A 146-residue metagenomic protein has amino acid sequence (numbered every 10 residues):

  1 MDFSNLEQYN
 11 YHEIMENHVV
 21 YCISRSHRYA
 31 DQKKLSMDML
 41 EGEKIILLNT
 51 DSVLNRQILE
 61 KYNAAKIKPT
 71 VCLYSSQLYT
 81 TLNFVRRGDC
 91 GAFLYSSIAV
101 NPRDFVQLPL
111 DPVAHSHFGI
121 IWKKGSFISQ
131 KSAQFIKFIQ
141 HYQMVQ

Functional and structural regions predicted by a protein language model:
M1-D2, L48, K68-Q77: Short beta-strand-to-loop elements that line the ligand-binding cleft of bilobed periplasmic-binding protein-like
L6-H18, Q32, Y79-G125: Beta-alpha-beta core module
Q8-V19, I23-I45, Q130: Flexible hinge/capping segments at coil-to-helix
N10, K44, K68-V71, D104-V106: Conserved beta-strand segments of alpha/beta enzyme cores
I23-R25, L48-N49, P69, L94-Y95: Thr-Gly-centered strand-to-loop micro-motif
R25, P109-Q146: A late-sequence structural motif
Y29-D31, E43-A65, I128-I136: Secondary-structure junction motif
